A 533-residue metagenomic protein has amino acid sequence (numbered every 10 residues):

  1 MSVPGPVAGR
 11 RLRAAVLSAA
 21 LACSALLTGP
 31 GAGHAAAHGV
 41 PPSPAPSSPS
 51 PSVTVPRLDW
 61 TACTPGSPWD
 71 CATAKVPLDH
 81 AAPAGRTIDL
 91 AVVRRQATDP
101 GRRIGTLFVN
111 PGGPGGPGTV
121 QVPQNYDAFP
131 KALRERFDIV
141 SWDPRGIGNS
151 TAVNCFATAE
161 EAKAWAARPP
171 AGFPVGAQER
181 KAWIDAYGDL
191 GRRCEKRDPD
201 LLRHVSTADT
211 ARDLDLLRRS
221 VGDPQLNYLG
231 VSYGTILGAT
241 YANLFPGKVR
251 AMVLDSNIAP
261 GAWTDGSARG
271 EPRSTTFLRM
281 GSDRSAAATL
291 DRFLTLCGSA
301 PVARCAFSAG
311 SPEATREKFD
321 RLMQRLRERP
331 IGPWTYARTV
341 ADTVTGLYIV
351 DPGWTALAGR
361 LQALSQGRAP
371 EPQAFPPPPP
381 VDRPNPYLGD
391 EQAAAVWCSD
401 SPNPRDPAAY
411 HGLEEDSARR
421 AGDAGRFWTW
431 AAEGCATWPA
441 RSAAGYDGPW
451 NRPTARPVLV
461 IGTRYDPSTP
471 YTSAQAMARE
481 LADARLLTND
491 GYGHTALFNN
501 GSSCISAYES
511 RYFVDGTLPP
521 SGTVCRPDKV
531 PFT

Functional and structural regions predicted by a protein language model:
S2-A171, A177-K181, A211, S220 (+5 more regions): Catalytic-loop region of hydrolases
N154-R168, F245-A314, G346, A358-P372 (+1 more regions): A catalytic-pocket lid/entrance helix-loop region that shapes and gates access to the active site across common
V221-Y233: Alpha/beta-hydrolase fold nucleophile elbow
T235-P246: Short glycine-enriched nucleophile-adjacent loop and the immediately C-terminal alpha-helix near the catalytic center
G310-R456, F498-G501: Alpha/beta-hydrolase fold active-site neighborhood
L459-Y465: Conserved strand-to-loop "acid loop" that flanks and positions the catalytic carboxylate
P467-T472: Conserved alpha/beta-hydrolase "acid-adjacent" motif
D490-L497: Histidine-bearing beta->alpha loop at or near hydrolase active sites
